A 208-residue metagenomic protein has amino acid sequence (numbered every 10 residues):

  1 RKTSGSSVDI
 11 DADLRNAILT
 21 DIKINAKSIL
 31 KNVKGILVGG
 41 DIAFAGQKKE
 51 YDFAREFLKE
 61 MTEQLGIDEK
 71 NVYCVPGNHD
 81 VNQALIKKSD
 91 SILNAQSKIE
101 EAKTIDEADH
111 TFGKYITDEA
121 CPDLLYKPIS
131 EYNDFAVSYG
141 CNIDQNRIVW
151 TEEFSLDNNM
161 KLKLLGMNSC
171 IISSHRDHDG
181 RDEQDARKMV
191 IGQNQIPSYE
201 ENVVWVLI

Functional and structural regions predicted by a protein language model:
R1-V72, N82-I86, N194-E200: N-terminal active-site segment of His-dependent metallophosphoesterases
T3-S7, G40-A45, T117-A136, R176-H178: A generic short-segment signal for beta-strand/edge and adjacent turn/coil regions
A26-N32, N146-I208: His/acidic metal-ligating clusters that form di-metal
V38, C74, V206-I208: Structural beta-sheet core signal
G40-D41, G77, M167: Active-site glycine-centered loops adjacent to acidic/histidine catalytic or metal-binding residues that shape
K48-Y51, P122-L125, A186: Generic detection of long, well-ordered alpha-helical segments
D52-E60, D90-S97, E183-A186: Amphipathic alpha-helical scaffolding segments
L65-N146: Active-site neighborhood of divalent metal-dependent phosphoester bond hydrolases
